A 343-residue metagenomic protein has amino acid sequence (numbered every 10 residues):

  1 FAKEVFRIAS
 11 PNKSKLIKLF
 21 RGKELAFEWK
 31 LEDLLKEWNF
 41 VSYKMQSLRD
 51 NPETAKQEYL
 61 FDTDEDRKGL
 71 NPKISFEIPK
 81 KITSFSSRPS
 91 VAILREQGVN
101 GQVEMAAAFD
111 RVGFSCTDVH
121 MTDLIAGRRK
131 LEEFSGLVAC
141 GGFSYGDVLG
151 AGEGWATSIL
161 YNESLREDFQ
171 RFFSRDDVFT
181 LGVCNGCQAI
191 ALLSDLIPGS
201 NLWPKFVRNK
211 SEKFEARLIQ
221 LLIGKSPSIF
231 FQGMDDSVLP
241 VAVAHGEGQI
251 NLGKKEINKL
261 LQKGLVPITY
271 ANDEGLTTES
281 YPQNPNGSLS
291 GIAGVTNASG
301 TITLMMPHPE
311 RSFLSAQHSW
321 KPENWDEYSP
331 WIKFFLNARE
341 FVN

Functional and structural regions predicted by a protein language model:
F1-K23, T117-D123, P204-K213, T269: Beta-strand->loop->alpha-helix junctions that form or flank phosphate-binding loops in nucleotide-handling enzymes
F1-S90, G98: Intein/HINT protein-splicing elements and their conserved insertion hotspots or analogous self-processing inserts
V5-I8, V91, L137, N185 (+2 more regions): Buried hydrophobic positions in well-ordered alpha/beta secondary-structure cores of metabolic enzymes
V103-D118: Short helix-loop-beta junction
G127-R129, R166-F173, W203-N343: Amide-donor transfer/coupling interface in amidating biosynthetic enzymes
K130-V138: Short acidic/histidine-rich motifs immediately flanking catalytic phosphotransfer sites in two-component signaling
F143-S228: Cysteine-nucleophile active-site neighborhood
